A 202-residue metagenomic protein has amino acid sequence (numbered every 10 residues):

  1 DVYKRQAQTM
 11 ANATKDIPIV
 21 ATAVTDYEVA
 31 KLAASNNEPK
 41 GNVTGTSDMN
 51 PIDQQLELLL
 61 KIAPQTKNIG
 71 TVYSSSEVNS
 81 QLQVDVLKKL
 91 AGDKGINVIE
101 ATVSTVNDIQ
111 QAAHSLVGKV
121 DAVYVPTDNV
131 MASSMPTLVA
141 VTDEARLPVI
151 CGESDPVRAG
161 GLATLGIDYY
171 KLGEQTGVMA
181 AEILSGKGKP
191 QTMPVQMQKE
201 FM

Functional and structural regions predicted by a protein language model:
V2-Y3: Short, small-residue-biased leader/transition segments that mark boundaries at the very start of proteins
Q6-M10, V29-A30, L56, I109-Q110 (+1 more regions): Short, well-ordered alpha-helical microsegments
K15-D16, S35-N36, H114-V117, A140 (+1 more regions): Short low-complexity, flexible loop/linker segments enriched in glycine and/or proline with clustered acidic
I17-A30, L138-L162: Venus flytrap/periplasmic-binding-protein-like
Y27-E38, T44-T66, I167-G188: Hydrophobic alpha-helical segments within soluble ligand-binding/sensing domains
A30-N37, I109-Q111, V157-G166: Glycine-rich, charge-decorated loop segments at or immediately adjacent to ligand/cofactor-binding or catalytic sites
T44-A91, M193-M202: An alpha-beta-alpha
V72, V78-S154: Pocket-lining segment of extracytoplasmic ligand-binding domains
